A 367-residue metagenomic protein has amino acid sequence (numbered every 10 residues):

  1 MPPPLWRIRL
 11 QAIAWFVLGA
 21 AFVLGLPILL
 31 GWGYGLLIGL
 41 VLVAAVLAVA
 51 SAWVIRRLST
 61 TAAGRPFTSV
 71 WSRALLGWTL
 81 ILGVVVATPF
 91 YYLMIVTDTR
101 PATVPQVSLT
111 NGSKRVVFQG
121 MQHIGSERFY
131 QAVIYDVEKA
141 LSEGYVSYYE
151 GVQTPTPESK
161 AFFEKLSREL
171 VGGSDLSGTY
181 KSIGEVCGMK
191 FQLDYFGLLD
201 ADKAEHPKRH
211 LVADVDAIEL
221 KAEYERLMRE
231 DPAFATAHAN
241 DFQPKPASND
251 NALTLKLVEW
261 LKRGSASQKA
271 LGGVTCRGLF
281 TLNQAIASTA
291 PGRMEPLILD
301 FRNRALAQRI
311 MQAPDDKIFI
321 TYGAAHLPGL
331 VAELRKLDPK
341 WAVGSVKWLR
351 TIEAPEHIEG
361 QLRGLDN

Functional and structural regions predicted by a protein language model:
P2-G77, Y92-L297, L337, V343-R363: Structured, acidic catalytic/metal-binding patches in enzyme active sites
L80-L93: Transmembrane alpha-helices and immediately adjacent membrane-cytoplasm interface residues in multi-pass integral
Q119, K317-Y322: Beta-strand elements within well-structured catalytic alpha/beta cores of enzymes that handle phosphate/sulfate esters
Q122, A324-A325: Active-site metal-binding loops of divalent metal-dependent hydrolases
Y130, I134, R304-A307, V331: Extracytoplasmic/secreted envelope proteins and their assembly/folding machinery, especially bacterial periplasmic
Q153, H326-L327: Alpha-helix capping/helix-boundary segments
L299-D315: A short, acidic, amphipathic alpha-helical segment used as a generic capping/interface helix at domain edges
A307, I320-Y322, P328-A332, A342-V346: C-terminal soluble interaction/assembly domains
